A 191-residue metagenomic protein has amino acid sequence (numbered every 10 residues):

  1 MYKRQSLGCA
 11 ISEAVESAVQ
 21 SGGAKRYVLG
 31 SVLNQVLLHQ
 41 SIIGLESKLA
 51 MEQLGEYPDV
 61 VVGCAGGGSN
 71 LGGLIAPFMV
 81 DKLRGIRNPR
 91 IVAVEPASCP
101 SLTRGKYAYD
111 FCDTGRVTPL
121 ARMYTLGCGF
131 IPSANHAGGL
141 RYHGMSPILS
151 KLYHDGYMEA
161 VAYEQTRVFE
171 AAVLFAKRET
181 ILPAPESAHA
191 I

Functional and structural regions predicted by a protein language model:
M1: Active-site loops and adjacent core secondary-structure elements that bind or stabilize anionic groups
R4-L37, I43, G55, L83 (+1 more regions): Active-site/ligand-binding loops adjacent to catalytic centers
A14, S47, V61-G63, G68 (+4 more regions): Buried hydrophobic positions in well-ordered alpha/beta secondary-structure cores of metabolic enzymes
Q40-G44, V60, S69-A76: Conserved PLP-enzyme active-site core in the AAT-like
L49-E56: Phosphate/pyrophosphate-binding loops at sites that engage ATP/ADP/AMP, CoA/4′-phosphopantetheine, polyphosphate
C64-I75, S101-T103, S187-I191: Short glycine/serine/threonine-rich phosphate/pyrophosphate-binding segments that cradle anionic phosphate groups
I75-G85: Alpha-helix C-terminal capping segments
